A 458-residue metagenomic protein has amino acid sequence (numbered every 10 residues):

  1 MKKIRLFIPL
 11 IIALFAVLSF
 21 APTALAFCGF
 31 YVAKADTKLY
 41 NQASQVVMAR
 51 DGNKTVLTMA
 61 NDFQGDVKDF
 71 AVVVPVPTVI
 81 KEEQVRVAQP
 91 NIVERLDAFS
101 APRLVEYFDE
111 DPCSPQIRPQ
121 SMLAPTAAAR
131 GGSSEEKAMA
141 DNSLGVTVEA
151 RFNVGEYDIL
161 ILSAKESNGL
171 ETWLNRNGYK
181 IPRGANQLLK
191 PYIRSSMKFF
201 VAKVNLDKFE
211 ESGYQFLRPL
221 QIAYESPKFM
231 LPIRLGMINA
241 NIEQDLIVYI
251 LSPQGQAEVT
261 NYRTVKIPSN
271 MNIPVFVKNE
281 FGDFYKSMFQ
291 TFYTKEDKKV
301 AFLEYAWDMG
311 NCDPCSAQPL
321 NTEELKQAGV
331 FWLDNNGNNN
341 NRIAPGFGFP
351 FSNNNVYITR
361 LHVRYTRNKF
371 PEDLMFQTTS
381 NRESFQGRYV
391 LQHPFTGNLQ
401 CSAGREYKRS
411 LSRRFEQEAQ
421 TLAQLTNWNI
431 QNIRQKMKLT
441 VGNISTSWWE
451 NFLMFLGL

Functional and structural regions predicted by a protein language model:
M1-I11: Bacterial N-terminal signal peptides that target proteins for export
A13-L14, A24: Cleavable N-terminal signal peptides
F20-A26: Sec/Tat signal peptide C-region and signal peptidase I cleavage site
G29-L39, T126, I181-T421, L425 (+2 more regions): Accessory, solvent-exposed terminal regions and/or long lumenal/extracellular loops of proteins
M48-P112, L170-P191, S196: Surface-exposed, glycine/proline- and aromatic-rich loop segments on solvent-exposed faces across compartments
V56-T58, E156-S163: Short hydrophobic-aromatic micro-motifs
N61-F63, V76, S163-E166, L206 (+1 more regions): A mature extracytoplasmic/lumenal domain signature
R86-V154, D334-P345, P350-S352: A cross-kingdom signal targeting lumenal/periplasmic-facing segments of multi-pass membrane and secretory-pathway
